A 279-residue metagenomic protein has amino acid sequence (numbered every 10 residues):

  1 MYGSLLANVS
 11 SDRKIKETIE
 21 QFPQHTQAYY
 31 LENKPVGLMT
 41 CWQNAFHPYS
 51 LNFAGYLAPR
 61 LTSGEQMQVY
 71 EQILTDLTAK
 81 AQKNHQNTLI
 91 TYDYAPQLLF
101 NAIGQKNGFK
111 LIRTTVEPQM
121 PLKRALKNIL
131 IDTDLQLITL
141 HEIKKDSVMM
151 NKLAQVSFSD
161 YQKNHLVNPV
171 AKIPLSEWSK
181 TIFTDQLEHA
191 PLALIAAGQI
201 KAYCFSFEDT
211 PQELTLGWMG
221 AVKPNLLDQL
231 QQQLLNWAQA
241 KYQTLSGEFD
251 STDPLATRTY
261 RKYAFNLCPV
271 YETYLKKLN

Functional and structural regions predicted by a protein language model:
M1-L6, I19, Y30, Q232-K241: Alpha-helix C-terminal capping segments
G3-K14, D132-L214: Flexible, substrate/cofactor-facing loop regions flanked by secondary structure within enzyme catalytic domains
K14-A81, Y94, A196-K223: Conserved donor-binding loop and adjoining core beta-sheet/short helix segment in diverse acyl/aminoacyl transferases
S63-Q136, L245-T252, A256-N279: Acyl-donor-binding surface of acyltransferase catalytic domains
V69, I73, M150-L153, L230: Residue-level preference for hydrophobic side chains embedded in well-ordered alpha helices
V69, I73, P174, Q186 (+1 more regions): Soluble or luminal CAZymes and related metallo-dependent hydrolases
D76-K80, T181-I182, Q233-W237: A generic secondary-structure signal
Y203, D209-Y271: Aromatic (often tryptophan-rich) hydrophobic motifs at membrane interfaces
